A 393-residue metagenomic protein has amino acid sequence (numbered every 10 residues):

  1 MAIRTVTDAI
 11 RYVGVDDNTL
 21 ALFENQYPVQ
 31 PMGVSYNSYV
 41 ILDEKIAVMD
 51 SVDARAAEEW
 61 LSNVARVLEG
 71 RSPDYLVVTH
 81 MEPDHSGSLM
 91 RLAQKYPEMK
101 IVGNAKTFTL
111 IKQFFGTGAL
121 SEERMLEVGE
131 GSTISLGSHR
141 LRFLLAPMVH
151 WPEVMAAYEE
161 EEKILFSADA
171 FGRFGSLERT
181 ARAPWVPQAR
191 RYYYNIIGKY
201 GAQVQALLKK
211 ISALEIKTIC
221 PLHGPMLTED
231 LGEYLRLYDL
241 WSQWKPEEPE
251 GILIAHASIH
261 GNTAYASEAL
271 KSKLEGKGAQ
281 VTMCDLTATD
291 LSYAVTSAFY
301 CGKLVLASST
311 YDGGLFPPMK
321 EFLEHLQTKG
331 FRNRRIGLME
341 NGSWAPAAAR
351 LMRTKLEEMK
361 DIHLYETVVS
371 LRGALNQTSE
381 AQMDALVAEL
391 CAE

Functional and structural regions predicted by a protein language model:
I3-R66, A156-E159, K163-S167, T263: Conserved beta-strand hairpin/beta-sheet module of binuclear metal-dependent hydrolase folds, prominently
R4-D8, V102-V154, Y200-L208: Metallo-beta-lactamase
E44, R55-V102: Active-site metal-binding motif and surrounding structural segment of the metallo-beta-lactamase
K45-A47, Y75, H139, E162-F166 (+3 more regions): Structural motif
M49-S51, P73-M81, K100-N104, L165-A168 (+1 more regions): Active-site neighborhood of phospho(di)ester-bond hydrolases with catalytic His/Asp-centered motifs
L177-I219, H223-M226, A269-C284, A294-E393: FMN-binding flavodoxin-like domain, especially the glycine-rich phosphate-binding loop
C220-E248: Short N-terminal or domain-adjacent regulatory/targeting segments
A255-K277: Short, charged N-terminal beta->alpha structural module
